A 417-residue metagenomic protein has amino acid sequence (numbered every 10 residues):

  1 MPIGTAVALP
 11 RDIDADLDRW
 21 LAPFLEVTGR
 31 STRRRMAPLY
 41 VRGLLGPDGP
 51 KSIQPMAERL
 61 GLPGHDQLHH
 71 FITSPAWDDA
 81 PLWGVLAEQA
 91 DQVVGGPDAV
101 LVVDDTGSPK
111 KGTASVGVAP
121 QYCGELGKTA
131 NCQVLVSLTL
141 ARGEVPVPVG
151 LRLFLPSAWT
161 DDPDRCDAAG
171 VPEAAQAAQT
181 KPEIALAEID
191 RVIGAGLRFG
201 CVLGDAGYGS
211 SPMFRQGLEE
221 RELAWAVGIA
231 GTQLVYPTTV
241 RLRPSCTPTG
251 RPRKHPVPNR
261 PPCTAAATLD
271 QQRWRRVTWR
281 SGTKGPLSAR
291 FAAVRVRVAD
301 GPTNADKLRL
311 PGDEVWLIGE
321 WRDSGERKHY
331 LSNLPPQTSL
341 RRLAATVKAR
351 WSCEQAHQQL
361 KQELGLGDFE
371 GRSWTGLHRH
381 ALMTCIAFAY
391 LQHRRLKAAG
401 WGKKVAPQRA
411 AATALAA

Functional and structural regions predicted by a protein language model:
P2-G4, A8-L203, G207-V227, G231-L234 (+2 more regions): Conserved, well-structured functional cores that handle cations and Mg-NTP chemistry
D18, G127, A141-G170, A174-A177 (+2 more regions): An anionic, glycine-rich sequence signature occurring as long contiguous blocks
R30, P50, R198, S352-H357 (+2 more regions): Intrinsically disordered or highly flexible coil/loop and linker segments, enriched in small and charged/polar residues
P38-L39, Q54, C132, K328 (+2 more regions): Non-catalytic, well-ordered alpha-helical scaffold segments
L44, D48, L60, I72-P75 (+4 more regions): Generic structural signal for hydrophobic core residues of well-folded globular domains
V103, G107, Y208, V257 (+2 more regions): Short amphipathic alpha-helical "interface-anchor" segments enriched in bulky aromatics
V134, E326, S352, A356 (+2 more regions): Catalytic-loop motifs flanking and including active-site residues across diverse enzymes
Q359, L364-A417: Basic, amphipathic alpha-helical segments enriched in Lys/Arg and hydrophobic/aromatic residues
